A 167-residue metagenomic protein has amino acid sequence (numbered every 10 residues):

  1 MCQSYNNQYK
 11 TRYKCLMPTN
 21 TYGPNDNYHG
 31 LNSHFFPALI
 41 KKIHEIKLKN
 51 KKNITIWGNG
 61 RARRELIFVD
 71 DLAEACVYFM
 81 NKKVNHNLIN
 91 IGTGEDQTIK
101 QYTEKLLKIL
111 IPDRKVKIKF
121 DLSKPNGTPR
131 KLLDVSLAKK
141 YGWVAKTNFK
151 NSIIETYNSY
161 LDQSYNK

Functional and structural regions predicted by a protein language model:
M1-T19, F35-N50: Active-site Tyr-X1-5-Lys
T19-N20, S152: Conserved beta-strand edge residues that scaffold enzyme active sites
N20-P24, A62-R63: A short, flexible beta-alpha/helix-coil linker loop
P24-N27, L137: Short beta-loop-alpha junction of Rossmann-like oxidoreductase domains
Y28-N32: Active-site loop immediately N-terminal to the catalytic Tyr-X3-Lys motif of short-chain dehydrogenase/reductase
L39, E45-K167: C-terminal substrate-binding subdomain of Rossmann-fold SDR/epimerase-dehydratase oxidoreductases
